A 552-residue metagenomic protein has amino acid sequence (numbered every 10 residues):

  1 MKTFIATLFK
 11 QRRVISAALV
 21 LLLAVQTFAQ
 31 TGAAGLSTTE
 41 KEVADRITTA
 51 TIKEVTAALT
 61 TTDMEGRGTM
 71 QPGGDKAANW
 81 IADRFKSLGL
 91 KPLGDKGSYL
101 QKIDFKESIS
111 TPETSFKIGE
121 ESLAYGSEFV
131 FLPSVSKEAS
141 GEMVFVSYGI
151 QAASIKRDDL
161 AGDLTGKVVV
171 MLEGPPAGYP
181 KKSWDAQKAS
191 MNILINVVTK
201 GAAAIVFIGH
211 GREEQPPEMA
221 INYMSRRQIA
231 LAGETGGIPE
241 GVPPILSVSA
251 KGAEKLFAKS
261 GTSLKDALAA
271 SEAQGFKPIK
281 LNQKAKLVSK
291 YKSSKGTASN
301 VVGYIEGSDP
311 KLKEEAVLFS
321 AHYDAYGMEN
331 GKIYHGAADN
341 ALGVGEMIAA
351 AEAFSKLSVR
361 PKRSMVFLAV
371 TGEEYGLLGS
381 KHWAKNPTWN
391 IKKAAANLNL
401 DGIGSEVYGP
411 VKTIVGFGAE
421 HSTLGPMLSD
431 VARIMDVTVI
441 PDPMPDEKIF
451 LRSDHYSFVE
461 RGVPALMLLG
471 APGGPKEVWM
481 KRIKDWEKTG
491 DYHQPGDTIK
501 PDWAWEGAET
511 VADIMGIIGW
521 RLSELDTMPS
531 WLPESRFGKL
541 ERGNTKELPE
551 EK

Functional and structural regions predicted by a protein language model:
S16-Q26: Bacterial N-terminal signal peptides
A29-P92, E314, L532, E547-K552: N-terminal hydrophobic or amphipathic helices/low-complexity stretches enriched in small/hydrophobic/Pro/Gly
G35-E40, E121-R157, A161, G237-G336 (+2 more regions): Soluble metallo-hydrolase cores and metallopeptidase-like ectodomains found primarily in the secretory/periplasmic
E65-D163, K167-V168, E173-G178: Noncatalytic luminal/extracellular "stalk/propeptide" segments of secretory-pathway proteins
G119-A124, E234-T235, E240-T262, V370-P472 (+2 more regions): Metal-dependent peptidase/peptidase-like ectodomains
Y125-G236, G241-V242, E306, Y334-H335 (+1 more regions): Extracellular/luminal Protease-associated
K188-S190, G327-S422, P533, L548-E550: Acidic/histidine-rich catalytic neighborhood of metal-dependent amide-processing enzymes
E352, K356, P472-E541: His/Asp/Glu-rich mid-to-C-terminal helical/loop segments that flank catalytic regions of hydrolases
